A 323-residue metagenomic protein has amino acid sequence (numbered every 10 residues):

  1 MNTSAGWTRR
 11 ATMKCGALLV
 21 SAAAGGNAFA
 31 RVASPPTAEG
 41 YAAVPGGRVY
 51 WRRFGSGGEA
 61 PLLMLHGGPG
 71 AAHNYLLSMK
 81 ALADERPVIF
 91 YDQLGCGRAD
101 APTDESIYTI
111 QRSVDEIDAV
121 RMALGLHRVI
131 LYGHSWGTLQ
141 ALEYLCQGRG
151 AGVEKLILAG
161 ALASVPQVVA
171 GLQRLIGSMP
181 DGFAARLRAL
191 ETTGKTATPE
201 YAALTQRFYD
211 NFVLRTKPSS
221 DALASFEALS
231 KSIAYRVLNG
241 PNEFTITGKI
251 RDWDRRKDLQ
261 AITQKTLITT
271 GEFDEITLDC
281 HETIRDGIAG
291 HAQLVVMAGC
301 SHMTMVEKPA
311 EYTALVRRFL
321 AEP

Functional and structural regions predicted by a protein language model:
M1-W7, A11, C15: N-terminal secretory signal peptides
G47-A101: Conserved HGGG/HGGXW glycine-rich cap/lid loop of the alpha/beta-hydrolase fold
Q93-W136: Active-site loop/oxyanion-hole signature of alpha/beta-hydrolase fold enzymes
R128-A170: Conserved hydrolase catalytic core segment
L156-T193: Flexible "cap/lid" loop of the alpha/beta hydrolase fold
S178, A185-Q264: Alpha/beta-hydrolase
R256, T263-G299: Conserved loop-alpha-helix segment in the C-terminal half of the alpha/beta-hydrolase fold that carries the catalytic
H291-P323: Catalytic active-site module of serine/aspartate enzymes centered on a nucleophile-bearing elbow/loop
